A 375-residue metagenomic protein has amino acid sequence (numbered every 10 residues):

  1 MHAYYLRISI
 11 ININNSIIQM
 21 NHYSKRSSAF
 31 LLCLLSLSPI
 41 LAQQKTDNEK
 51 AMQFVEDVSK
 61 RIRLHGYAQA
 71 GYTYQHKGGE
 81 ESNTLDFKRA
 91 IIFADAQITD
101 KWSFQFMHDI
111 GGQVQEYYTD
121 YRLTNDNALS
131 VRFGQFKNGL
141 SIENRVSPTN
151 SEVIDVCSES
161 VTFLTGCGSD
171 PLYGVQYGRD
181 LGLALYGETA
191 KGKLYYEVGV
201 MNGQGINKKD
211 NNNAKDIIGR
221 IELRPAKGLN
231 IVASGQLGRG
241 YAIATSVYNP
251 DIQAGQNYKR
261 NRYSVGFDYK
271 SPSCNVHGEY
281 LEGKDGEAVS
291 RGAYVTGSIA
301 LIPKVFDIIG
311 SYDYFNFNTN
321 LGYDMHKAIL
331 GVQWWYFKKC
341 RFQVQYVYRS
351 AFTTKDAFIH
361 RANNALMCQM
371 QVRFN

Functional and structural regions predicted by a protein language model:
L6, I18-M20, F30, L34-L35 (+2 more regions): N-terminal periplasmic/intermembrane-space "pro-region" immediately following the signal or transit peptide
N12-N15, N21, K25: Intrinsically disordered, low-complexity polyampholyte segments enriched for Lys and acidic residues
D47, F87, G112, G178 (+6 more regions): Membrane-spanning beta-strands of outer-membrane beta-barrel proteins
A51-Q75, E80-G203, N213-K215, E222-I231 (+4 more regions): Outer membrane beta-barrel
H76-E80, T99, Q105, Y118-T124 (+5 more regions): Outer-membrane beta-barrel pore domains
E197, N207-N211, A244-T245: A short secondary-structure junction signal
N202-N207, N249-I252: Surface-exposed cleft-lining segments at the edges of enzyme active sites
